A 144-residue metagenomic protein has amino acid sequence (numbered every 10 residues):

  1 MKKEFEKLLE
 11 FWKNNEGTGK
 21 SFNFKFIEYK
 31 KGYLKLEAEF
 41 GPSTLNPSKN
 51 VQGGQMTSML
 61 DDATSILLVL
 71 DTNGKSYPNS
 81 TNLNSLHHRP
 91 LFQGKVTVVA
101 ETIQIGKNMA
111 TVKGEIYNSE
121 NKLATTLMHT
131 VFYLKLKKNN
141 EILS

Functional and structural regions predicted by a protein language model:
M1-S144: Terminal targeting signals and extreme-terminal segments of soluble enzymes
